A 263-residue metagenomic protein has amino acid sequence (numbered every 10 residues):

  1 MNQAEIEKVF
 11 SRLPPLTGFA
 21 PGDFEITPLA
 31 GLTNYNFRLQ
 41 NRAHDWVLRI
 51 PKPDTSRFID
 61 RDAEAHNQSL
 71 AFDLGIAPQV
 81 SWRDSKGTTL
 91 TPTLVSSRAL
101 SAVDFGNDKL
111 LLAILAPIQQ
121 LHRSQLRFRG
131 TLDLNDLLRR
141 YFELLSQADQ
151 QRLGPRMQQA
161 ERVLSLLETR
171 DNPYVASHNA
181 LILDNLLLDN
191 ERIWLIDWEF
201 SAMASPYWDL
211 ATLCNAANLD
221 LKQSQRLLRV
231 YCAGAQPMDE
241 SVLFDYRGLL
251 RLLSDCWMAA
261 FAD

Functional and structural regions predicted by a protein language model:
N2-A20, F24, R123-N179, D189 (+1 more regions): An alpha-helical support segment within catalytic cores of ATP-dependent transferases
T27-L132: ATP-binding pocket architecture of kinase catalytic cores
A30-L48, R162-W208: Active-site acidic catalytic loop and adjacent metal/ATP-binding pocket of ATP-dependent phosphoryl transfer enzymes
E64-A65, D108-K109, W194, A211-L213 (+1 more regions): Glycine-rich, phosphate-binding/catalytic loops in enzymes
L70, V242-G248: Alpha-helical transmembrane segments of integral membrane proteins
A113, P117, Q159, D209: Charged catalytic carboxylate motif
Y207-Q236, G248-D263: Active-site activation/catalytic loop segments of kinase-like enzymes and analogous catalytic loops in related
